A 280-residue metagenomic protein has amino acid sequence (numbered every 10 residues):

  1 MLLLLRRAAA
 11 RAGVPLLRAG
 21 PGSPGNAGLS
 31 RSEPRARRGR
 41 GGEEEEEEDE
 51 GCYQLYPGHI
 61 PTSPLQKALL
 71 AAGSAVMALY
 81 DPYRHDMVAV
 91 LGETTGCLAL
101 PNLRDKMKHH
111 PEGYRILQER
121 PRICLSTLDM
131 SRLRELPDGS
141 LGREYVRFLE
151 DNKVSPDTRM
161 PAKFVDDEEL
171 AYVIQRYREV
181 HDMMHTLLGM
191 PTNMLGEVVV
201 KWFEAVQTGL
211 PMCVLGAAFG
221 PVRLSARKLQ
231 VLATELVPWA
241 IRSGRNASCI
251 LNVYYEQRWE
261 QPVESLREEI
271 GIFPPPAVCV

Functional and structural regions predicted by a protein language model:
M1-T62: N-terminal mitochondrial targeting presequence
P57, P61, V76-E268: Core of folded catalytic or high-affinity ligand/protein-binding domains in predominantly eukaryotic proteins
Q66-L70, S74-M77: Short hydrophobic helices that act as membrane-entry/anchoring signals
